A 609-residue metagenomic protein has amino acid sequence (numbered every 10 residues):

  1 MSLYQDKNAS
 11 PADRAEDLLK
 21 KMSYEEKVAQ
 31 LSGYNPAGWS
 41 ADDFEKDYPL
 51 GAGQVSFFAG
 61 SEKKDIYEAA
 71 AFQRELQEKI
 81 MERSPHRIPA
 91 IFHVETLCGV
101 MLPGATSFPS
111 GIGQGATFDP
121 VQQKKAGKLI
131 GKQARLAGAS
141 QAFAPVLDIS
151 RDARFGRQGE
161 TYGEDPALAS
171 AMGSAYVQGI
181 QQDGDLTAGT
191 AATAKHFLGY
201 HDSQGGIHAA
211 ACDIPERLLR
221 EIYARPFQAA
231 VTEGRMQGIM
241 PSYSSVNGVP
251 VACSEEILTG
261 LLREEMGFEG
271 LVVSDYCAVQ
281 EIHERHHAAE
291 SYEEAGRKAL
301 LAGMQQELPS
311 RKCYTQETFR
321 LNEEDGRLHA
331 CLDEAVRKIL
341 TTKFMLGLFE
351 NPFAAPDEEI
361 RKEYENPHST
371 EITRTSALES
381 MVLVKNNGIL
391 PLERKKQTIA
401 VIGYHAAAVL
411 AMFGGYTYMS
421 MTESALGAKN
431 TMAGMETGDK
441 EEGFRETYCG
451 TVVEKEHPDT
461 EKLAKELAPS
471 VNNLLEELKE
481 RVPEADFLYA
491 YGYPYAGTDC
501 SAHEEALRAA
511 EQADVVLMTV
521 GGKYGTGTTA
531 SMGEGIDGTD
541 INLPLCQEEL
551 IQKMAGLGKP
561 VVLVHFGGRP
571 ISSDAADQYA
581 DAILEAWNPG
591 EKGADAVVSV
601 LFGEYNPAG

Functional and structural regions predicted by a protein language model:
M1-G609: Glycoside hydrolase catalytic-domain context in secreted enzymes
